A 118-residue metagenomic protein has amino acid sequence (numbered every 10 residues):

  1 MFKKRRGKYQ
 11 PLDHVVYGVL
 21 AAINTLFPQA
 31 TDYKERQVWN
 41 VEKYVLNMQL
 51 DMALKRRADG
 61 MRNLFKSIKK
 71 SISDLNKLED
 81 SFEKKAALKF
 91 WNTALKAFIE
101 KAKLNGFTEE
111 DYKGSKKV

Functional and structural regions predicted by a protein language model:
K4-K34, N40-E42: Short terminal alpha-helical segments
G7, L54, A58-M61, G114-V118: Intrinsic-disorder/low-complexity linker and hinge segments
Y9-A21, R57-I72: Short amphipathic alpha-helical heptad-repeat segments
G18, V38-V41, V45-M48, M52 (+3 more regions): Alpha-helical oligomerization interfaces
L26-R36, L54, A58-M61, N76-A86 (+1 more regions): Charged, low-complexity interaction regions
F27, L50, I72, L95 (+1 more regions): A structural signal for well-ordered alpha-helices, especially hydrophobic packing surfaces of coiled-coils
D80-V118: Amphipathic alpha-helical binding modules
